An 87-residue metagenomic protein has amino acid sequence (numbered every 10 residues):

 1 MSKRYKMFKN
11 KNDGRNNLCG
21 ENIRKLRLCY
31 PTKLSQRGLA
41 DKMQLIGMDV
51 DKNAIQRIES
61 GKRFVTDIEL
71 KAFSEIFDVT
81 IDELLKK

Functional and structural regions predicted by a protein language model:
S2-T32: A short, Lys/Arg-rich alpha-helix, primarily the initiator
L18-N22, R27, V50, R63 (+1 more regions): A structural preference for long, well-packed, hydrophobic secondary-structure segments
E21-L45, A72: Short basic helix-loop element that most often maps to the first helix and adjoining turn of HTH DNA-binding modules
C29, D82-L85: Short, low-complexity polar/charged micro-motifs in intrinsically disordered terminal tails
M43-V65: Recognition helix of helix-turn-helix/homeodomain-like DNA-binding domains that insert into the DNA major groove
T66-E83: DNA major-groove recognition helix of helix-turn-helix/homeodomain DNA-binding modules
